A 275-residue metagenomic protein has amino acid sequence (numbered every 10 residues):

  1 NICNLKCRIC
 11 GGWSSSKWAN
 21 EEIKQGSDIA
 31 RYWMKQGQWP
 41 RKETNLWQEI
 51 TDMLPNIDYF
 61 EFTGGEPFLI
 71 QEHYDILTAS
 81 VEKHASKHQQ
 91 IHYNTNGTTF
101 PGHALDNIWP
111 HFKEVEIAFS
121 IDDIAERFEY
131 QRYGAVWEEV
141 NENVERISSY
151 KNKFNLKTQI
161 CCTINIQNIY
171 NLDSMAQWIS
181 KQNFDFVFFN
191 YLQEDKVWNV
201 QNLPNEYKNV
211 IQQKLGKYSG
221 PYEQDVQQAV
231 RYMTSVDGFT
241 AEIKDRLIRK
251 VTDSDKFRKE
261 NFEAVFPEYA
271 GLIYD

Functional and structural regions predicted by a protein language model:
I2, G11-K42, L54-Q71, K83-H103 (+3 more regions): Core AdoMet radical
L5: Functional transmembrane helices that embed catalytic/metal-coordinating motifs
T44-W47: Conserved RecA-like ASCE ATPase "motif II neighborhood" in helicase/translocase motors
E49-T51: An active-site-proximal structural segment forming one wall of the substrate-binding cleft that immediately precedes
E72-T78, P101-W109, N171-D173: Distinct, well-ordered alpha-helical segments
V81-H84, Y150: Short, acidic, metal-binding catalytic loop of nucleotide-sugar glycosyltransferases
H92, F112-A118, V136-Y274: Conserved C-terminal portion of the radical SAM core fold that forms the substrate/S-adenosylmethionine-binding
